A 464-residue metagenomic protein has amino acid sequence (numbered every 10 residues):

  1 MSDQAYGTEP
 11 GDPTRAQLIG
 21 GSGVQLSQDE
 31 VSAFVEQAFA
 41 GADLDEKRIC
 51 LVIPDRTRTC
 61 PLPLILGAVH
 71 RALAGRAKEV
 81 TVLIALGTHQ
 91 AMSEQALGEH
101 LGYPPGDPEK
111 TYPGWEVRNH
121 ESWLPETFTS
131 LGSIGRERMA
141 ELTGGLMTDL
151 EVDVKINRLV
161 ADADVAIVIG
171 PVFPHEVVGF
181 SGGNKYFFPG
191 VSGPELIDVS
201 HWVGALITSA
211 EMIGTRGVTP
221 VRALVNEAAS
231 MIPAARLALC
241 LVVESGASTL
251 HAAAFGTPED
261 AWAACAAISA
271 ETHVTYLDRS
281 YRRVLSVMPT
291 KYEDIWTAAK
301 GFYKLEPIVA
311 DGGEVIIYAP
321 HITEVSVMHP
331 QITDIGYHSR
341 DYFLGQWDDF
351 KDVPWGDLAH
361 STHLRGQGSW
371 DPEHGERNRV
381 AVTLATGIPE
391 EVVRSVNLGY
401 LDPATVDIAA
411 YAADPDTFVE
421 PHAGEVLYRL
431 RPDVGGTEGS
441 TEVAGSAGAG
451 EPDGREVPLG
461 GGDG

Functional and structural regions predicted by a protein language model:
S2-S32: N-terminal amphipathic/basic leader segments beginning at the initiator methionine
Q25-Q28, S32, H374-G464: Extended hydrophobic packing segments that form well-structured cores
F34-C50, L73-A77, L159-D162, I232-P233 (+2 more regions): Glycine-rich phosphate/diphosphate-binding loops that line cofactor/substrate pockets in enzymes
R48-R58, T81-G87, V168-G170, V284-M288: Short glycine-rich or small-residue beta-strand-to-loop segments that form or flank ligand, phosphate, metal/Fe-S
R58-V80, A298-V309, I316: Histidine-anchored nucleotide/phosphate-binding helix
K78-T88, E314-P320, T383-A385: Short internal beta-strands
W115-Y276, S280: Conserved, well-structured core segments that form the ligand-binding/active-site neighborhood of functional domains
Y292-T383: C-terminal catalytic subdomain
